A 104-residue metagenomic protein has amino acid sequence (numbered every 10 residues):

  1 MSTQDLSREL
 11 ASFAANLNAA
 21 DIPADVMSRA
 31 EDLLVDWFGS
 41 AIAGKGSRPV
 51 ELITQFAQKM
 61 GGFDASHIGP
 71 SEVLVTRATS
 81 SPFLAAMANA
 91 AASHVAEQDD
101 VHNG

Functional and structural regions predicted by a protein language model:
M1-G104: N-terminal core-entry segment
